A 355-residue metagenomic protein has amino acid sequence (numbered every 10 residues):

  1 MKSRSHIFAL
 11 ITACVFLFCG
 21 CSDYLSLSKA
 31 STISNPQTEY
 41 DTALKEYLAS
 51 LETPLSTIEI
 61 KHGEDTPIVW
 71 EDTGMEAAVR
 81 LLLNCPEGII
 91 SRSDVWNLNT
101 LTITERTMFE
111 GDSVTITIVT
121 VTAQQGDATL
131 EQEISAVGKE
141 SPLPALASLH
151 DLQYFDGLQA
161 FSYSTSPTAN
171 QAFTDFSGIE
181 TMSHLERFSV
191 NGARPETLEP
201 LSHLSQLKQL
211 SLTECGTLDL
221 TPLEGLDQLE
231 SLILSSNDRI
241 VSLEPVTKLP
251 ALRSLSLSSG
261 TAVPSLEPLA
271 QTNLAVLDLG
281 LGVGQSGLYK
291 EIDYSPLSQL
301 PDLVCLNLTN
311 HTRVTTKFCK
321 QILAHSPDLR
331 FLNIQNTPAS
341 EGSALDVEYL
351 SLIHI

Functional and structural regions predicted by a protein language model:
M1-F8: Bacterial N-terminal signal peptides that target proteins for export
S31-E71: N-terminal low-complexity, Pro/Thr/Ser-rich intrinsically disordered segments that act as propeptides or flexible
G63-A160: LRR flanking "cap" motifs
T100-I116, S135-A147, G157-T174, H184-E196 (+8 more regions): Concave beta-strand-loop units of leucine-rich repeat
L152-Y154, F176-M182, L198-L204, L220-L226 (+5 more regions): A structural signal for leucine-rich repeat
